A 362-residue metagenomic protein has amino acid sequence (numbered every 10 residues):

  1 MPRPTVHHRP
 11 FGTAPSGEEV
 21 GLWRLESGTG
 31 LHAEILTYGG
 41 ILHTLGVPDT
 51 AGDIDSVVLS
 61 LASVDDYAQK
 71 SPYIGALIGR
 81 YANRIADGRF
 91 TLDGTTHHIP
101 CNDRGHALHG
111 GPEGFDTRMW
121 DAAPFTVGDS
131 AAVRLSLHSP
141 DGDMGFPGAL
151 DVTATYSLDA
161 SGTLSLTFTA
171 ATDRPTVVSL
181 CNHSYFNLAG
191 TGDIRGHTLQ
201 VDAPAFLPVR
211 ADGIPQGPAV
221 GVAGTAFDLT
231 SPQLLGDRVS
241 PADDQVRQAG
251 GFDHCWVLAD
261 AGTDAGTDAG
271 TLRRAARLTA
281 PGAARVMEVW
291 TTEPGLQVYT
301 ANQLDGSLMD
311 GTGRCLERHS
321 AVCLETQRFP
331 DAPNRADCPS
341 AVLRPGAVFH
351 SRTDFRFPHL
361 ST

Functional and structural regions predicted by a protein language model:
M1-T362: An exposed, glycine/acidic-rich loop-and-rim segment of catalytic or binding clefts
